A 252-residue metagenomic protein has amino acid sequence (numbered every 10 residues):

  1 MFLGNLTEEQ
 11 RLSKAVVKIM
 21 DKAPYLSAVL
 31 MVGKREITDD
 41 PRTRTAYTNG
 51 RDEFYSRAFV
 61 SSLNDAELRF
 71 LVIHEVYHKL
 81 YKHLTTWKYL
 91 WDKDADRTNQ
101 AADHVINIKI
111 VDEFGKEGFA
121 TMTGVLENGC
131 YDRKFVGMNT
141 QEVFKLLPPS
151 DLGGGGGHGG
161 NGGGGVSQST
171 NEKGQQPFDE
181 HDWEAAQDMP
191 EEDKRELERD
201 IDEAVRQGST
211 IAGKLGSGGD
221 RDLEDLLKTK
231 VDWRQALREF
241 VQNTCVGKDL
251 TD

Functional and structural regions predicted by a protein language model:
M1-V72, V76-E117: Basic/hydrophobic alpha-helical interface regions
I108-D252: Negatively charged
